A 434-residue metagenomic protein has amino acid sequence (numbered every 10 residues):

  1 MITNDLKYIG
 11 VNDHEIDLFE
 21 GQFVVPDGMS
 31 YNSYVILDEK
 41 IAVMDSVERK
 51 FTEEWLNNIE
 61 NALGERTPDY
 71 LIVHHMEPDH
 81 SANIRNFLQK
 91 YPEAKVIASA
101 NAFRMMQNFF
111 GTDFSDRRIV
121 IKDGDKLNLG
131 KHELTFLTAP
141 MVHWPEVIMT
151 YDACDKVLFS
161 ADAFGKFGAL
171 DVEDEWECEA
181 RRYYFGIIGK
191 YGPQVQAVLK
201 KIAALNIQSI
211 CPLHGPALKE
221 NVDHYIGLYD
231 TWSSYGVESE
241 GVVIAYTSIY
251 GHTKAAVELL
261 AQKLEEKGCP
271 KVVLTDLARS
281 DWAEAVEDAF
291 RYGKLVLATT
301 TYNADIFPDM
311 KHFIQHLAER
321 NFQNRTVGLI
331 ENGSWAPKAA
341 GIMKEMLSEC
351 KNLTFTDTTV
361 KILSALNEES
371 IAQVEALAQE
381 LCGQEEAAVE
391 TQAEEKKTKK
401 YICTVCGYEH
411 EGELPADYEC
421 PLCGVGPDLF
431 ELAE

Functional and structural regions predicted by a protein language model:
M1-N4, A98-V147, Y191-L199: Metallo-beta-lactamase
I2-E60, M149-D152, K156-S160, T253: Conserved beta-strand hairpin/beta-sheet module of binuclear metal-dependent hydrolase folds, prominently
M44-S46, P68-M76, V96-S99, L158-D162 (+1 more regions): Active-site neighborhood of phospho(di)ester-bond hydrolases with catalytic His/Asp-centered motifs
K50-I97: Active-site metal-binding motif and surrounding structural segment of the metallo-beta-lactamase
L170-I210, H214-A217, L259-T275, A285-T398 (+1 more regions): FMN-binding flavodoxin-like domain, especially the glycine-rich phosphate-binding loop
K400, D417: Residues immediately within or flanking Cys/His clusters that coordinate Zn2+ in small zinc-binding modules
C403-C406, C420-C423: Short cysteine-rich clusters marking metal-coordination/redox-active sites
E409-E413, D428-L432: Short, non-ligating residues that shape and space the ligands of small metal-coordination modules and catalytic
